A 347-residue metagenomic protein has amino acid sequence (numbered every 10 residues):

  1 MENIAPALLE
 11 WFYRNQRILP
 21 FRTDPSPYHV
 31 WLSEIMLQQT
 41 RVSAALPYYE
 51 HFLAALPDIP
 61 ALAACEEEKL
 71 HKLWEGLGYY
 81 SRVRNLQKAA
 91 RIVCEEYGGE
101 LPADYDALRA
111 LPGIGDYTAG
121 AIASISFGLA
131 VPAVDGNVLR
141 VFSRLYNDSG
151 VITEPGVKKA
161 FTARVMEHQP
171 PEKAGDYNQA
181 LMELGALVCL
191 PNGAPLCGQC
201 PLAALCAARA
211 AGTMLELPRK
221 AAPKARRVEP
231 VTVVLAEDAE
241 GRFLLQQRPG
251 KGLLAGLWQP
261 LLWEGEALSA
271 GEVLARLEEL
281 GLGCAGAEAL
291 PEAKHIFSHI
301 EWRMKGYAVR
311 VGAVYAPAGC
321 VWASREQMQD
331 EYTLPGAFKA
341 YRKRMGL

Functional and structural regions predicted by a protein language model:
M1-I18, T23, A186-L347: Intrinsically disordered, low-complexity, charged terminal extensions of DNA damage-control enzymes
E2-G198, L202-A211, L215, G283 (+1 more regions): Catalytic cores of DNA base-excision repair glycosylases
